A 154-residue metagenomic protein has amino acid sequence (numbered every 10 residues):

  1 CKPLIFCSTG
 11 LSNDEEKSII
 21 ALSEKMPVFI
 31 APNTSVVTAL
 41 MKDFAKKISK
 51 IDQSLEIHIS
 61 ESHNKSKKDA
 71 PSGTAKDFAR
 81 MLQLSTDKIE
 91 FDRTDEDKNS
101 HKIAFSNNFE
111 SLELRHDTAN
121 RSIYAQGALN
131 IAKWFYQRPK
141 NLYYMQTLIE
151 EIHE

Functional and structural regions predicted by a protein language model:
K2, S8, T34, T38 (+3 more regions): Functionally constrained cores in energy, signaling, and assembly domains
P3, P27-F29, H58: Proline-centered loop/turn at the N-terminus of a beta-strand
F6, A31, K140-Y143: Residue-level signal for pocket-adjacent positions within structured domains
C7-I30, V36-I48: Rossmann-fold NAD(P)-binding glycine/threonine-rich loop
I30-T38, N64-P71: Short, surface-exposed loop/turn motifs that are enriched in glycine and acidic residues and include a nearby proline
Q53-E154: C-terminal substrate-binding/catalytic lobe of Rossmann-fold NAD(P)-dependent oxidoreductases
